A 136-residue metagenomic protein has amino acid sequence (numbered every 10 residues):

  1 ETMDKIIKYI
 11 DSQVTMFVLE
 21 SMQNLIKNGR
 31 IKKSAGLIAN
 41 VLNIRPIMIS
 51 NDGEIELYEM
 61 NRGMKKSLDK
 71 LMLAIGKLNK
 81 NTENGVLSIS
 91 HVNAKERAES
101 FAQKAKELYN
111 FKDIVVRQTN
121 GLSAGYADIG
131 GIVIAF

Functional and structural regions predicted by a protein language model:
E1-F136: Mixed-charge interfacial surface used for oligomerization/domain docking and macromolecular partner engagement
